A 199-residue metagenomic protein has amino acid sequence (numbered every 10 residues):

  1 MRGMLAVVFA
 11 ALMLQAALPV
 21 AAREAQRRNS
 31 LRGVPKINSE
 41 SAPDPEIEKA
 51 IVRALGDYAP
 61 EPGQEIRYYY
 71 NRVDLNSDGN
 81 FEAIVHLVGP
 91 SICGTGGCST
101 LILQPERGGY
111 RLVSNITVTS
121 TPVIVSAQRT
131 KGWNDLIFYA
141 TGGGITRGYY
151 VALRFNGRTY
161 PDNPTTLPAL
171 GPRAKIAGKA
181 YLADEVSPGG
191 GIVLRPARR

Functional and structural regions predicted by a protein language model:
G3-L5, F9, Q15, P19-A42 (+1 more regions): Acidic, small-residue rich beta-repeat scaffolds with periodic aromatic anchors
E24-Q64, R107-T121, P161-T166: Blade-edge motifs of beta-propeller repeat domains
P60-E61, G89-T95, T141-G144: Short consensus segments that form the blades of beta-propeller domains, in both extracellular/periplasmic
I66-N76, S120-D135: Beta-propeller blade termini
S77-V88, K131-F138: Acidic/hydrophobic-patterned starts of short beta strands in beta-sheet-rich repeat architectures
V88-G89, E106-G108, T141, R158: Solvent-exposed coil/turn segments that connect beta secondary-structure elements in extracytoplasmic/periplasmic
C93-T100, I145-V151: Structural motif
L103: An amphipathic, basic-hydrophobic helix/alpha-beta surface used to engage anionic, phosphate-rich ligands or surfaces
